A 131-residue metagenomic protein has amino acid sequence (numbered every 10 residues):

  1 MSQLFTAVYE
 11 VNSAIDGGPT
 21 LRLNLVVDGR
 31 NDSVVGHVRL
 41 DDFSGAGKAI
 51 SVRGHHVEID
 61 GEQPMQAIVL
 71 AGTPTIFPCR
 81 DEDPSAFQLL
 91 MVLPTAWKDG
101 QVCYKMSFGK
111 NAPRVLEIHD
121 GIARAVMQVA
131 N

Functional and structural regions predicted by a protein language model:
Q3-A86, K105-V129: Central antiparallel beta-sheet cores of small beta-barrel/beta-sandwich binding domains
V27-S33, V92-D99: Short, solvent-exposed coil/turn segments at beta-strand boundaries
A96-F108: Internal, hydrophobic beta-strand segments that form the core of beta-sheet-rich folds
